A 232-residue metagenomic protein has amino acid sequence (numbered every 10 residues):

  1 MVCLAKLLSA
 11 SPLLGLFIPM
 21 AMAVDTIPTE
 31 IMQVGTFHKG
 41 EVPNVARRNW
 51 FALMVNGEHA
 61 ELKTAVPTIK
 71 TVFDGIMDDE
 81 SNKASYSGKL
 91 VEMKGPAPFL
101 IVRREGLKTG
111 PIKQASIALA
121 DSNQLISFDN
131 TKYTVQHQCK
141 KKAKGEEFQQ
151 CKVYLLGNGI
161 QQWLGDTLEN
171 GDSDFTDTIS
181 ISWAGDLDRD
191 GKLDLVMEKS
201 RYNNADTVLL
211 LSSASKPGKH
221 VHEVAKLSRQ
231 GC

Functional and structural regions predicted by a protein language model:
K6-P19: Bacterial N-terminal signal peptides
M20-G145, Q150, H222, K226-G231: Acidic, small-residue rich beta-repeat scaffolds with periodic aromatic anchors
F148-K152, N203-L209: Structural motif
Y154-L168: Surface-exposed loop/turn elements that mediate protein-protein interactions on large endomembrane-trafficking
W163-T167, K219-L227: Beta-propeller fold detector
I179-L187: Beta-propeller blade termini
D188-K199: Acidic/hydrophobic-patterned starts of short beta strands in beta-sheet-rich repeat architectures
A205-V224: Beta-propeller blade repeat segments, especially FG-GAP/WD-type strand-to-loop junctions in 6- to 7-bladed propeller
